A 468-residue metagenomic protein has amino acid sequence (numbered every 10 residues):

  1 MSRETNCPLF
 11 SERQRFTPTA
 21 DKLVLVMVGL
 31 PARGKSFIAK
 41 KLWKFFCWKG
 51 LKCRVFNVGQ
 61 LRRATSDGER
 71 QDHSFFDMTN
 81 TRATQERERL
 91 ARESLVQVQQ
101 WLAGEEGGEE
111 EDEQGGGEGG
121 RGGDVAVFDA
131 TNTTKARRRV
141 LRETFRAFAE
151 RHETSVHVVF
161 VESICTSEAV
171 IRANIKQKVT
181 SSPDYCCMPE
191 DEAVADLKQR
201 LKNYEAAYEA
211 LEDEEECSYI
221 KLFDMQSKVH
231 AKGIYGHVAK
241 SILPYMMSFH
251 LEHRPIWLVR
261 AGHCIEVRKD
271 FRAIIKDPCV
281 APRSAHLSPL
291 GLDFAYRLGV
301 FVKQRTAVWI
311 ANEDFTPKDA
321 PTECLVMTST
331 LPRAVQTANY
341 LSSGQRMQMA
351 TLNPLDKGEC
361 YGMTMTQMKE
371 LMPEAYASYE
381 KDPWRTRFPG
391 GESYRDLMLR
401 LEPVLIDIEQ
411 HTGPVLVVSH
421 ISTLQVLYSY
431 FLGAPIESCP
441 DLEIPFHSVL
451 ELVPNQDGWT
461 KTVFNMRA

Functional and structural regions predicted by a protein language model:
M1-F16, D213, H230-I256, F271-I274 (+8 more regions): Acidic, low-complexity terminal tails and accessory targeting/binding regions of phosphate-metabolizing enzymes
R15-D21, G119-R121, I408-E409: Phosphate-binding P-loop
M27, V417: Hydrophobic anchor at the beta1->P-loop junction of P-loop NTPases
P31: The conserved Walker
S36-Q99, R121, V170: Conserved substrate/cofactor phosphate-moiety recognition/catalytic segment in nucleotide-dependent phosphotransferases
D72-T84, A149-A210: A glycine- and Lys/Arg-enriched "phosphate-lid" helix/loop adjacent to the NTP-binding pocket of small-molecule kinases
A130, R138-R139, R151-K178, W257 (+4 more regions): Phosphate-coordination/substrate-recognition cap region in phosphate-metabolizing enzymes
T180-M246, H250: Small-molecule kinase domains that catalyze NTP-dependent phosphoryl transfer to phosphate-bearing small molecules
